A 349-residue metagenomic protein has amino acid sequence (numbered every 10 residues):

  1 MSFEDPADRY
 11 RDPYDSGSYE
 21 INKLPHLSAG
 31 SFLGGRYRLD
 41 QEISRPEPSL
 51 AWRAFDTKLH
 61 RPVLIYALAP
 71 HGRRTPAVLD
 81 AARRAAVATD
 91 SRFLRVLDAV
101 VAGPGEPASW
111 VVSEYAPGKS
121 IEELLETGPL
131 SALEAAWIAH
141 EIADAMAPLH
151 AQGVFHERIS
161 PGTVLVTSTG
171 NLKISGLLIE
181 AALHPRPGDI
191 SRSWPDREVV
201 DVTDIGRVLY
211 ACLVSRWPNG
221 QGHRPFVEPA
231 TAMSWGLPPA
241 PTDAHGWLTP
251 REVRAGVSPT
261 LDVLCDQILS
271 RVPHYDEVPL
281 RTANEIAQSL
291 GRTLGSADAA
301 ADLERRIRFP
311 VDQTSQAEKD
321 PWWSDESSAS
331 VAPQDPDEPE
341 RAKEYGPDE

Functional and structural regions predicted by a protein language model:
L39-E47: Protein kinase glycine-rich loop
R45, A54-P62: Conserved N-lobe loop of protein kinases adjacent to the ATP-binding glycine-rich P-loop
A67-T89: AlphaC helix of the eukaryotic protein kinase fold
R95-S109: Short beta-strand micro-motifs within the conserved protein kinase catalytic domain, predominantly in the N-lobe
I121-L130: AlphaC helix of the protein kinase catalytic domain
I138-A139: Activation segment signature within eukaryotic-like protein kinase domains
M146, H150-T167, G176: Catalytic-loop of the protein kinase fold
D189-S296: C-terminal lobe helix-coil module of Hanks-type protein kinase domains
